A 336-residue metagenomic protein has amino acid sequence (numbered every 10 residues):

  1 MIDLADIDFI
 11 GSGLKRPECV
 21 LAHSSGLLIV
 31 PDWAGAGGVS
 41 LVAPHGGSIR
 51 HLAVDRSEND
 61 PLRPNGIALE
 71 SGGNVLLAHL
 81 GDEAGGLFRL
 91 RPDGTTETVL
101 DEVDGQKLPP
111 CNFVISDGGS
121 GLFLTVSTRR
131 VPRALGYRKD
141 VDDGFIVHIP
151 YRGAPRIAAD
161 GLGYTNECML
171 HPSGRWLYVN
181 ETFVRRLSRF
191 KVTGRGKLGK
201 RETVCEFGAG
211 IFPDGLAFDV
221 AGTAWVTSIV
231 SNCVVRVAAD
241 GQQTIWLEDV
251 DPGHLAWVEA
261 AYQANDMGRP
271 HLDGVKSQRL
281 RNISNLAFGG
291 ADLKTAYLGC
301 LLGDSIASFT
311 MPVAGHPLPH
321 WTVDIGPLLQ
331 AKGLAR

Functional and structural regions predicted by a protein language model:
M1-A5, S308-R336: Sequence/structural signature of beta-propeller modules and their immediately flanking N-terminal secretory/stalk
M1-K15, H51-A53, R201-E202, G268-L272 (+1 more regions): A short helix->beta-strand "capping" segment at the edge of beta-propeller domains
G11-L27, R56-H79, D104-R130, D140-I146 (+7 more regions): Beta-rich, blade/repeat-based domains predominating in secreted/periplasmic proteins but also intracellular
L28-V54: Beta-propeller domains
W33-G35, L80-G85, V131-D143, T182-R185 (+2 more regions): Short, solvent-exposed loop/turn segments at conserved positions within beta-propeller repeat blades
G38-S40, G86-F88, G144-V147, R186-S188 (+2 more regions): A short loop-to-beta-strand structural motif that recurs across blades of beta-propeller domains
R89-G94, V141-Y151, V323-D324: Beta-propeller blade signature
F190-K197, A239-T244, D249-V250, T310-H320: Short loop/turn segments immediately following beta-strands, especially the blade-tip and inter-blade linker loops
